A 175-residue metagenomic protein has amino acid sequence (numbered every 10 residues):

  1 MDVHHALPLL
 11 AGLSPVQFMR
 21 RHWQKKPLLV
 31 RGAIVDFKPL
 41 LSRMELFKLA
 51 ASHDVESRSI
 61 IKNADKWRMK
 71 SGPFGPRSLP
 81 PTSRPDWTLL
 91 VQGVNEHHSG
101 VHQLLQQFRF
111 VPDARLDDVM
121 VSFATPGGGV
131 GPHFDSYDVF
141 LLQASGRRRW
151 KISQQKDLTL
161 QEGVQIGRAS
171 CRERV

Functional and structural regions predicted by a protein language model:
M1-R21, V35-R172: Active-site region of the double-stranded beta-helix
